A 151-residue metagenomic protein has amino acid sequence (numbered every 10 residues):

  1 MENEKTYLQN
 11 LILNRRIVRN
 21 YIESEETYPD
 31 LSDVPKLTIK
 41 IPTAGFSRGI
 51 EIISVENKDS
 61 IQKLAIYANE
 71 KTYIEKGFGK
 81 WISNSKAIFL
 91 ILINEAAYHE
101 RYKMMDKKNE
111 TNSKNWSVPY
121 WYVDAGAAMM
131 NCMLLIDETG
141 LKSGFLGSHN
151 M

Functional and structural regions predicted by a protein language model:
M1-M151: Acidic, surface-exposed loops and disordered segments
